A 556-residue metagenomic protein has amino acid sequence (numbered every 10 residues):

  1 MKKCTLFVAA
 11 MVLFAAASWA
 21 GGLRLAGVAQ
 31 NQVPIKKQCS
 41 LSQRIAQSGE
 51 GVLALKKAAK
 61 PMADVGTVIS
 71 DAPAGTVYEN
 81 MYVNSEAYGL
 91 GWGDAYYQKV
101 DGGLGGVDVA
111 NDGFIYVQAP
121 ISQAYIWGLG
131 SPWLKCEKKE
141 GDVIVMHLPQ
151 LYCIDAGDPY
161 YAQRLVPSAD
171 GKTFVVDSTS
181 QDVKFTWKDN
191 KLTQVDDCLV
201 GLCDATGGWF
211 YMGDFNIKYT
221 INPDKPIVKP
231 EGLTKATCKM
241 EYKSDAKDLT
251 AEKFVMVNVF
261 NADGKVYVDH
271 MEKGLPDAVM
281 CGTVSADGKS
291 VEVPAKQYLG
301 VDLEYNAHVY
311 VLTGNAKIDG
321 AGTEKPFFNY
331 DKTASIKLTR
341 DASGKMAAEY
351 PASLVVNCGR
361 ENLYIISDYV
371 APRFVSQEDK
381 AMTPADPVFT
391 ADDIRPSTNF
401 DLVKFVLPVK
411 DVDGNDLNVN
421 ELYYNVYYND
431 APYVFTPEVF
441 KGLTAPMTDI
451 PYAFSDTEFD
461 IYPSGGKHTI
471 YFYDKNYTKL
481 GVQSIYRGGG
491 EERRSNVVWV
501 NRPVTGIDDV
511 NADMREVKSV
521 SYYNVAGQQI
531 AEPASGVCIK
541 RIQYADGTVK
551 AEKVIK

Functional and structural regions predicted by a protein language model:
G21-A74, G91-Y96, D196-C238, K253 (+2 more regions): Edge beta-strand at a domain terminus
G93-T179, M256-N329: Predominantly extracellular/secreted and cell-surface proteins with exposed, flexible low-complexity segments
K229, V375-D392, E491-A526: Residue-level detector of functionally pivotal "anchor" positions at catalytic/ligand-binding pockets or at interdomain
E378-G414: Pro/Thr/Ser/Gly-rich low-complexity, intrinsically disordered linker/stalk tracts
D401-V403, L407-T444: Solvent-exposed loop/turn segments flanking beta-strands in beta-repeat/beta-sandwich domains
P451-T478, P533-A534: Surface-exposed, short loops/turns at beta-strand junctions within beta-sandwich domains
F472-G490: Beta-strand-rich modules
P503-K556: C-terminal outer-membrane/trafficking sorting elements
